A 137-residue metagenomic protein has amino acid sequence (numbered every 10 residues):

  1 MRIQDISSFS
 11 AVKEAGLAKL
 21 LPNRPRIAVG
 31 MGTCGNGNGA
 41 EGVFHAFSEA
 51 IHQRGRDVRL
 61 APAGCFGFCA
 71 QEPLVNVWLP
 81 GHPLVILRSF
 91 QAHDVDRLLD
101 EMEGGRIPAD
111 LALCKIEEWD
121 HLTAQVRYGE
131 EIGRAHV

Functional and structural regions predicted by a protein language model:
M1-R134: Feature of Fe-S/electron-transfer and energy-metabolism proteins that preferentially highlights extended coupling
